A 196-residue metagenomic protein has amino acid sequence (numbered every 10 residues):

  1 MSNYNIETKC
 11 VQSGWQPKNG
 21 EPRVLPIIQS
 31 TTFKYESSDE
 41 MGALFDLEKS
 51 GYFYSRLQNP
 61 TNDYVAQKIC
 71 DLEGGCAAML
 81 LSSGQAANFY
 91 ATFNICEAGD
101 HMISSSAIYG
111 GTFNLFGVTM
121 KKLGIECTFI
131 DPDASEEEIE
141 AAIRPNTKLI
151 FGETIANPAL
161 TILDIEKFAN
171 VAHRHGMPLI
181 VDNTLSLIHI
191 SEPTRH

Functional and structural regions predicted by a protein language model:
M1-N59, Q67: N-terminal "arm"/small-domain region of PLP-dependent enzymes with the aminotransferase-like
E21, I69, A87, M102 (+3 more regions): Buried hydrophobic positions in well-ordered alpha/beta secondary-structure cores of metabolic enzymes
S37-A86, G111-T119: Conserved N-terminal alpha-helix of the aminotransferase class I/II PLP-enzyme fold
N94-T112, D131: Conserved PLP-anchoring active-site segment centered on the Schiff-base-forming lysine
T119, L123-I130: A glycine-rich helix N-cap at a beta->alpha junction
P132-L187: Active-site phosphate-binding strand-loop segment of PLP-dependent enzymes
I188-H196: Conserved small/polar residues in nucleotide/adenosyl-binding loops
